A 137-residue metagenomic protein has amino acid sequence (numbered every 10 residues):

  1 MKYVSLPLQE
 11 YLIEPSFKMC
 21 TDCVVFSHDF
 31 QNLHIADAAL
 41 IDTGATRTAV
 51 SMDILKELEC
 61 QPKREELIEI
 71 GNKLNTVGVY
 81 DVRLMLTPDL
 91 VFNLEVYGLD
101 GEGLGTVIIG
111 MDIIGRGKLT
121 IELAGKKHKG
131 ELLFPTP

Functional and structural regions predicted by a protein language model:
M1-P137: Pepsin/retropepsin-fold aspartyl endopeptidases
